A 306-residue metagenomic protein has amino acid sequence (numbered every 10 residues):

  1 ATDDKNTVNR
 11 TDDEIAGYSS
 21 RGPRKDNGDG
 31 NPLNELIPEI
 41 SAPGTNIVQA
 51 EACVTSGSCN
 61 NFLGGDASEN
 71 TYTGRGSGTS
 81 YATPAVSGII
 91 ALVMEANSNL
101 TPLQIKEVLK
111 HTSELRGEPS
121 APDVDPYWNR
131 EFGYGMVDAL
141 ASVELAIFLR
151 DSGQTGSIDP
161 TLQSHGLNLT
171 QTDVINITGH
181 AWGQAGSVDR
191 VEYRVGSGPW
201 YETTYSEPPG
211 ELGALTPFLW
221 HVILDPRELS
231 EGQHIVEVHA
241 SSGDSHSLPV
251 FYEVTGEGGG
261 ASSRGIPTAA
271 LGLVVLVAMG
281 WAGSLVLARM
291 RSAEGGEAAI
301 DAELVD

Functional and structural regions predicted by a protein language model:
A1-Q49, K110-S113: Catalytic-core segments of hydrolase enzymes
N27-N31, G76-Y81, A96-N97, P209-L212: Alpha-helix capping and helix-loop boundary segments enriched in small/acidic/polar residues
G44-Y127: Hydrolase catalytic cores
E144-D159: Proline/serine/threonine-rich low-complexity linkers at boundaries of modular beta-sandwich domains
T155-G258: Long, low-complexity serine/threonine/glycine- and acidic-rich segments characteristic of extracellular
V254-V286: C-terminal cell-surface addressing/anchoring modules of secreted/extracellular proteins
R291-D306: Cytoplasmic C-terminal tails of single-pass
